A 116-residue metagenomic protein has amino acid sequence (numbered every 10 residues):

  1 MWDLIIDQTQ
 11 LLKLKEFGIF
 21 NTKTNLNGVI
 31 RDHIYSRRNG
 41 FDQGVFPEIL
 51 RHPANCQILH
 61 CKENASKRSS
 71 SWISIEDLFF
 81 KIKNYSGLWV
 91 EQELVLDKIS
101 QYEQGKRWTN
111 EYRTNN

Functional and structural regions predicted by a protein language model:
M1, I34, H60: Extended interaction regions within the primary functional domain
M1-I30: Contiguous alpha-helical segments
L11-K13, S36, E63, K67: Intrinsic structural disorder/low-complexity segments
L14-K15, V45, I73-I75: N-terminal functional modules and adjacent low-complexity/disordered segments of proteins
I19-N27, S74-N116: Extended charged
F20-C56, S69: Histidine-centered nuclease catalytic patch
R51-K83: Short Cys/His-centered divalent metal-binding micro-motifs
